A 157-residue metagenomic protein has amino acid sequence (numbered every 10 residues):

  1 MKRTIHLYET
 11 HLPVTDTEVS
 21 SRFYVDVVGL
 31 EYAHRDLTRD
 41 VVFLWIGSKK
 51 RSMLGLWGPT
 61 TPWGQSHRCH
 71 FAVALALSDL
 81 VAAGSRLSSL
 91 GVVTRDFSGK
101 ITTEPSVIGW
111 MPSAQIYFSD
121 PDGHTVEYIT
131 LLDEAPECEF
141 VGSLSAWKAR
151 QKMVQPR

Functional and structural regions predicted by a protein language model:
K2, L12-S52: Core segments of cupin and vicinal oxygen chelate
K2-T4, W63-Q65: Short, flexible turn/loop "capping" segments at secondary-structure junctions
L7-Y8, H67-F71: Eukaryotic phosphotyrosine signaling hubs
D16-E18, F71-T125, D133-P136, W147-R157: Vicinal oxygen chelate
A33-R35, F97, Y128: Residue-level detector of high-confidence beta-strand sites
T38, P59, I129-L131: Residue-level structural signal for beta-strand termini and adjacent loop
S48-S52, W63-G64, A76-L80: Short, charged/polar surface micro-motifs in flexible loops or helix N-caps
M53, T125-Y128: Short glycine-/small-residue motifs
